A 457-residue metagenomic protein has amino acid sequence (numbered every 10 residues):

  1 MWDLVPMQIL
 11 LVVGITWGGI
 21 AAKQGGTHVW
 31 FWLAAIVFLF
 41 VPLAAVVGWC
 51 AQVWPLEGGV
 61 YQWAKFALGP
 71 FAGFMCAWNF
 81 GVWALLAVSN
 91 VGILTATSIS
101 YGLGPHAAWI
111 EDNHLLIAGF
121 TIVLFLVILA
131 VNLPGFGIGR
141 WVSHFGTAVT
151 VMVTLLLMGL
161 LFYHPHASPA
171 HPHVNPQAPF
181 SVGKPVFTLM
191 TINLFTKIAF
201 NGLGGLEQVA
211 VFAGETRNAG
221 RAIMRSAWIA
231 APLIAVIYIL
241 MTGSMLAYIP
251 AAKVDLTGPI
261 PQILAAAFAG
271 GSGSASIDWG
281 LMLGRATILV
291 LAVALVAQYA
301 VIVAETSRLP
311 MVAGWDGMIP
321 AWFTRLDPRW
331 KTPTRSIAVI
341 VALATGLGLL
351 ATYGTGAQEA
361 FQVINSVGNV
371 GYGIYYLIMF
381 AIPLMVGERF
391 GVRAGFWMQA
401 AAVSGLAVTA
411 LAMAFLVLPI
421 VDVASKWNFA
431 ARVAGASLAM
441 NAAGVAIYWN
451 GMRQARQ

Functional and structural regions predicted by a protein language model:
M1, V142-F145, F323-K331, G373-A434: C-terminal membrane-solvent junction of multi-pass transporters and transport-like membrane proteins
M1-T97, F200, L206-V209, T216 (+2 more regions): Transmembrane helix-boundary motif of multi-pass solute transporters/channels
V29-W30, A108-L116, H144-R285: Helix-loop-helix junctions that connect adjacent transmembrane segments in multi-pass membrane transporters
A45-G48, M75-I138, V153, H164 (+1 more regions): Helix-loop-helix module between adjacent transmembrane segments
W49-A51, M75, V123-V149, V211-E215 (+3 more regions): Membrane-water interface regions at transmembrane-helix termini and the short interhelical loops of multi-pass membrane
L56, N79-L94, L203-T216, D278-A321 (+2 more regions): Membrane-helix boundary/coupling elements in multi-pass transport proteins
Q62-A64, G69, Y101-H106, S226-A300 (+1 more regions): TM-loop-TM module centered on a large, flexible mid-protein loop between adjacent transmembrane helices in multi-pass
I117-V174, S226-A231, N365, G371-L377 (+2 more regions): Membrane-interface loop-to-helix entry segments
